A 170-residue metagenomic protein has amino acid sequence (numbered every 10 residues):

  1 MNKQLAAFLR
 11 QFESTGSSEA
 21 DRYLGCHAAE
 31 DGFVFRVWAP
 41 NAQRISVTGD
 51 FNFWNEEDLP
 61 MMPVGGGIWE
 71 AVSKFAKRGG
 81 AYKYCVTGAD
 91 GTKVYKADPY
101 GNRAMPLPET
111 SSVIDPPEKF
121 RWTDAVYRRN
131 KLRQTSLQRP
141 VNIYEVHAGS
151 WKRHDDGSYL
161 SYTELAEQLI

Functional and structural regions predicted by a protein language model:
M1-V34, P63-E145, S150-G157, E164 (+1 more regions): The feature marks proteins involved in alpha-glucan
W38-I45, K77: Short proline/glycine-enriched turn/loop motifs at strand-loop junctions of beta-rich domains
W38-P40, W54-E56, A71: Beta-strand-enriched, solvent-exposed domains that form extended recognition/catalytic surfaces
A39, F51, H147: A broadly conserved detector of short glycine/acidic/proline-rich loop/turn motifs that flank catalytic sites and bind
I45-V47, Y82: Short beta-strand elements bearing conserved aromatic residues within extracellular beta-rich modules
D50-N55, A89: Change "in extracellular beta-sheet-rich domains … of secreted and cell-surface proteins" to "in beta-sheet-rich domains
E56-V64: Solvent-exposed serine/threonine-rich low-complexity stretches and specific carbohydrate-binding patches
